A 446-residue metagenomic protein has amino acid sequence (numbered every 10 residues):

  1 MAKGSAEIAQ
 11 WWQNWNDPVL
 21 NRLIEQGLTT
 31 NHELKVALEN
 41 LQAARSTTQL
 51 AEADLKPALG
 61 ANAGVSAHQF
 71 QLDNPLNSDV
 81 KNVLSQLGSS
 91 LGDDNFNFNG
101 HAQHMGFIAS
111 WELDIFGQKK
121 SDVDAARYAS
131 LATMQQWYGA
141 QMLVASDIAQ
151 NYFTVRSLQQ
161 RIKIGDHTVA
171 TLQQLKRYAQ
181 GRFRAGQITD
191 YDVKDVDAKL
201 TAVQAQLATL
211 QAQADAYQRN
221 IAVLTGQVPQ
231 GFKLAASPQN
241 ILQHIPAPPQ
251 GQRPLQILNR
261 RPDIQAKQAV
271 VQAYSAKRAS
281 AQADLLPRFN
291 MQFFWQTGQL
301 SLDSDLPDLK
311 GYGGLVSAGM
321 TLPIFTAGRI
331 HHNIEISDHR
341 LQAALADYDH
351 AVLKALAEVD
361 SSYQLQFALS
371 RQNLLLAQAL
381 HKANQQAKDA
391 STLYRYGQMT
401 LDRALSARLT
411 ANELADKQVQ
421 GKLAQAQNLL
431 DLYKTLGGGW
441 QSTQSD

Functional and structural regions predicted by a protein language model:
M1, E25-D114, S146, Q218-K233 (+3 more regions): A small-residue-enriched
A2-Q26: Regulatory alphaC helix of protein kinase catalytic domains
V19, Q26, E33, H101 (+25 more regions): Surface positions of alpha-helical coiled-coils, especially the charged/polar e/g heptad sites that form inter-helical
K35-V36, E52, L113-Q141, Y191 (+6 more regions): Sec/SRP-type N-terminal targeting helices
Q135-R253, L365, L369, D389-T392 (+3 more regions): Periplasmic alpha-helical coiled-coil/stalk elements that build and connect Gram-negative outer-membrane
F183-Q187, Y394-Q398, T435-G439: A short glycine-centered flexible hinge/capping loop motif at secondary-structure junctions
D431-D446: Gram-negative outer-membrane assembly/targeting C-terminal domains
